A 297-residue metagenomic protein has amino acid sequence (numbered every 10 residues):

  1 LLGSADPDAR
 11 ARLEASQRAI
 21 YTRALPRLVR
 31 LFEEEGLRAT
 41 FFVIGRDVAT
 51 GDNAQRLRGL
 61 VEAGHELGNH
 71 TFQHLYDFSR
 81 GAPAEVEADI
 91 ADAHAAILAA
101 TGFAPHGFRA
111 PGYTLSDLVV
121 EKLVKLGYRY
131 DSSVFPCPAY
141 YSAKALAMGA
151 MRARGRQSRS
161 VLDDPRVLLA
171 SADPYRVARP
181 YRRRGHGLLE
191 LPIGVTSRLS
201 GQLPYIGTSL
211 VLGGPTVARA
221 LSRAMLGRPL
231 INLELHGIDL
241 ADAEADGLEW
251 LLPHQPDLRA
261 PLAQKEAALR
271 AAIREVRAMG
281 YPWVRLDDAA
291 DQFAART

Functional and structural regions predicted by a protein language model:
L1-E66: Active-site beta->alpha N-cap acidic-glycine motif
S16-T22, F42-N53, L75-V86, R109-D117 (+2 more regions): Acidic-and-aromatic substrate-binding clefts and catalytic sites of carbohydrate-active enzymes
L28-L37, A63, A96-F103, R182-L188 (+2 more regions): A structural motif corresponding to the C-terminal end of an alpha-helix and its immediate exit/capping segment
V43-D47, R109-L115, V134-P136, H236-D239 (+1 more regions): Short, solvent-exposed turn/loop segments enriched in Gly/Ser/Thr/Pro and often Arg
E66-H74: Histidine-centered catalytic micro-motifs
V86-I97: An active-site-proximal "capping" alpha-helix that borders the catalytic cofactor pocket
A99, F103-H106, A110-E234: Active-site-adjacent pocket scaffolds in enzyme catalytic domains
L203-T297: C-terminal domain-boundary segment and adjacent tail
